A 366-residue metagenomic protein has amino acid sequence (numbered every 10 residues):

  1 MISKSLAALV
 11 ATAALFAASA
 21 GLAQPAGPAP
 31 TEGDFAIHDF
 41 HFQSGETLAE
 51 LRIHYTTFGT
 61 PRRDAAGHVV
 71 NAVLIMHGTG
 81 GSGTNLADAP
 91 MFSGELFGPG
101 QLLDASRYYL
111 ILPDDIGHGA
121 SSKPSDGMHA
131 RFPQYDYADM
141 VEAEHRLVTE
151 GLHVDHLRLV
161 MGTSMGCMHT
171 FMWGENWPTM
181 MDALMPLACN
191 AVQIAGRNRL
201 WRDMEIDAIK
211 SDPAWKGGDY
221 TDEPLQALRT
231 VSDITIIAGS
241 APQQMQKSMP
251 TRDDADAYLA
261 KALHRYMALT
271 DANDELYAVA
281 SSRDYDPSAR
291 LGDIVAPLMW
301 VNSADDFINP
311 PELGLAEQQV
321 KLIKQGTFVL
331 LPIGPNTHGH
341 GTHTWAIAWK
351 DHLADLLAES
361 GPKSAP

Functional and structural regions predicted by a protein language model:
T56-D126: N-terminal cap/lid subdomain of alpha/beta-hydrolase-fold enzymes
A138-R158: Conserved acidic catalytic loop of the alpha/beta-hydrolase fold
D155-G196: Conserved hydrolase catalytic core segment
M180-R265: Alpha/beta-hydrolase-fold enzymes
K261, D274-R290: Active-site nucleophile elbow and catalytic-triad environment of alpha/beta-hydrolase enzymes
I294, W300-N302: Short beta-strand/loop motif that positions the catalytic acidic residue of the alpha/beta-hydrolase fold
F307-G314: Conserved alpha/beta-hydrolase "acid-adjacent" motif
Q325-P366: Catalytic active-site module of serine/aspartate enzymes centered on a nucleophile-bearing elbow/loop
